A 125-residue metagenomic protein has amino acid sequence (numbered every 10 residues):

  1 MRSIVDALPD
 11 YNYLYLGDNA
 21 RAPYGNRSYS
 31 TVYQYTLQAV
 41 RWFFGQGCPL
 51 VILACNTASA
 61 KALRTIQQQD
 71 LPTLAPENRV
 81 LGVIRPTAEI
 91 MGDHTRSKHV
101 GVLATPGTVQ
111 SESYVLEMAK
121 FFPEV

Functional and structural regions predicted by a protein language model:
M1-V125: Non-catalytic structural scaffold of enzyme domains
